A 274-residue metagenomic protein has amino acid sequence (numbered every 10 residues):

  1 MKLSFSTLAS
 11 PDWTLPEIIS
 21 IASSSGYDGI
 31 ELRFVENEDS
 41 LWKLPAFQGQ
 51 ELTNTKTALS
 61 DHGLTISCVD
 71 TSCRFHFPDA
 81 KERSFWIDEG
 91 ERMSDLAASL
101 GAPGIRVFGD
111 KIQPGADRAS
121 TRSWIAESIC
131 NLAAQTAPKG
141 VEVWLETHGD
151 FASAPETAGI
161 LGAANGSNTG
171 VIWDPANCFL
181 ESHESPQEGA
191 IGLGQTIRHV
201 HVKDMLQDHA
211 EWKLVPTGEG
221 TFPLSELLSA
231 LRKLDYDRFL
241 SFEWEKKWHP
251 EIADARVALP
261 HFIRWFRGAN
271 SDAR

Functional and structural regions predicted by a protein language model:
M1-T7, P11-G29, K56, S60-H62 (+2 more regions): Histidine-acidic metal/acid-base catalytic patches
S6, V69, E146-H148: Structural motif
P16-E17, T53-N54, A58-T65, F75-V171 (+3 more regions): Active-site acidic/histidine proton-transfer and metal-coordination neighborhood in alpha/beta enzyme cores
D28-F34, T65-D70, P103-V107: Short, well-structured secondary-structure segments
E31-K56, D110-D117: Glycine-rich, proline-tolerant flexible connector loops at the mouths of alpha/beta enzymes
R33, S72, F108, K203 (+1 more regions): Conserved residues at the C-terminal ends of beta-strands
V35-S40, C73-H76, K111-G115, C178 (+2 more regions): A short, flexible beta-alpha/helix-coil linker loop
L41-F47, R83, A119, K213-G218: Short glycine-enriched, charge-decorated loop/helix-capping segments at active-site entrances that position
